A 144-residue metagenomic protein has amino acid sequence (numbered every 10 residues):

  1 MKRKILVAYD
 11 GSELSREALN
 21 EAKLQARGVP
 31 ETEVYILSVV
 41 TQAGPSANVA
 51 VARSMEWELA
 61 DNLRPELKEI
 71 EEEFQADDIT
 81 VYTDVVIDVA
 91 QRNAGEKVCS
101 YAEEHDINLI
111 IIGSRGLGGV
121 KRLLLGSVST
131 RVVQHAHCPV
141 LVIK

Functional and structural regions predicted by a protein language model:
M1-R53, E73: Small/aliphatic-rich secondary-structure junction motif
V34, V81-T83, V140: Hydrophobic anchor at the start of a short beta-strand that flanks the dinucleotide cofactor-binding loop
A52-M55, S100-A102, V128-S129: Short, hinge-like loop/turn segments at secondary-structure boundaries
S54-P65: A short acidic, glycine-rich active-site loop that binds or catalyzes chemistry on phosphate/adenosine moieties
E72-I110: Structural beta-alpha unit
E103-K144: Gly/Ser-rich helix-loop-strand patches that form or flank binding pockets for ribonucleotide-derived cofactors
